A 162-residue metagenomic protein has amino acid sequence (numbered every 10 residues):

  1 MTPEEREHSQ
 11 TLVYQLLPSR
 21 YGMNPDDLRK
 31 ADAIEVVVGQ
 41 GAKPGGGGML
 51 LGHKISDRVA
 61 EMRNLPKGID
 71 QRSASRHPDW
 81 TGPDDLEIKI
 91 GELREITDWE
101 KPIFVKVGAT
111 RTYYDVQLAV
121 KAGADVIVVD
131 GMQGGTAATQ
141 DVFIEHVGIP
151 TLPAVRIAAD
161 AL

Functional and structural regions predicted by a protein language model:
M1-H77, D85: N-terminal capping/small domains of soluble enzymes
A74-L162: Glycine-rich phosphate/ribose-binding loops and adjacent secondary-structure elements that form binding surfaces
